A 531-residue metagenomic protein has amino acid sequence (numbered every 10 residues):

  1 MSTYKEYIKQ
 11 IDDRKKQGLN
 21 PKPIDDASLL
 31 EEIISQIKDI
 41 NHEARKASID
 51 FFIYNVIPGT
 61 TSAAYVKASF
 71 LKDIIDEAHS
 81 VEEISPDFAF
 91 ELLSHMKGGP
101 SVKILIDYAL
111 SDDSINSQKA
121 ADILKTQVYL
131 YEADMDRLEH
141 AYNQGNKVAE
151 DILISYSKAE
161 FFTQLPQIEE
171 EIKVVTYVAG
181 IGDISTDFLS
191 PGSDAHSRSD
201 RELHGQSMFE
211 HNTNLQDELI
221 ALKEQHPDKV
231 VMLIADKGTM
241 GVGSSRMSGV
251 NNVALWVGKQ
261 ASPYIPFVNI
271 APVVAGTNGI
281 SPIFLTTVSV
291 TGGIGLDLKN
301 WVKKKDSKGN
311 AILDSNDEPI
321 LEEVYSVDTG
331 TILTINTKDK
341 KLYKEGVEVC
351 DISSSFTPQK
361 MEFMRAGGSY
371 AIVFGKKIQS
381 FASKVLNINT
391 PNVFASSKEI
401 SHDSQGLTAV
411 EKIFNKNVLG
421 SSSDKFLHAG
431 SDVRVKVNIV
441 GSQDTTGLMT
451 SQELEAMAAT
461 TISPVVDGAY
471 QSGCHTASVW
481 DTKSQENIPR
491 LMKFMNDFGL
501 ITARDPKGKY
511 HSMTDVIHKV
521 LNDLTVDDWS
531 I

Functional and structural regions predicted by a protein language model:
S2-D39, K360-V373: Amphipathic alpha-helical packing elements
Y4-Y7, L30, R45, P86 (+4 more regions): Short amphipathic alpha-helical segments that mediate assembly, nucleic-acid/protein binding, or membrane association
L19-K22, K46-T61, D76, E83-G98 (+3 more regions): Structural detector for internal amphipathic alpha-helices that build alpha-solenoid repeat scaffolds
A27-I34, P58-E77, G98-L110, Y129-A141: Amphipathic alpha-helical scaffolding segments comprising HEAT/armadillo-like alpha-solenoid repeats
I34-F51: Generic amphipathic, hydrophobic interface segment in small proteins and small subunits
I37-N41, I74-V81, L93-S94, Y108-D113 (+1 more regions): Alpha-solenoid helical repeat architecture
H95-V102, D107-L110, S114-I531: Fe-S-dependent hydro-lyases/dehydratases of central metabolism
